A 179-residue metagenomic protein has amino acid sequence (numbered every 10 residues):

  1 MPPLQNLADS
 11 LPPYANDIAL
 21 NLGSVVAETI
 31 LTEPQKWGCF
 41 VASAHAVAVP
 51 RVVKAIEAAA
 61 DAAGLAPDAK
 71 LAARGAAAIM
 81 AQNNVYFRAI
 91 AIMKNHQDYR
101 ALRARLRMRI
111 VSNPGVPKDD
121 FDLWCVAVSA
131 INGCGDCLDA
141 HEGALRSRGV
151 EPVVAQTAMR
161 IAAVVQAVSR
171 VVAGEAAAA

Functional and structural regions predicted by a protein language model:
M1-A179: Hydrophobic alpha-helical segments
